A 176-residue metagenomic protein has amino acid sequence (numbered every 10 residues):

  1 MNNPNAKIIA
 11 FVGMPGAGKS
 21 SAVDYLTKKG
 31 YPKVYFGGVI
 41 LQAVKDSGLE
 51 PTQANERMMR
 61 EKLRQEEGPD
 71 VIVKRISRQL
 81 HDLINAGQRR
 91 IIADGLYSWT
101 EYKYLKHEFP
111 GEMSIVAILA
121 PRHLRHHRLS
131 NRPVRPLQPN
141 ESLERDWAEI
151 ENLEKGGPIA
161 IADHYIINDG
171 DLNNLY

Functional and structural regions predicted by a protein language model:
M14, L26: P-loop (Walker A) phosphate-binding loop of NTP-binding proteins
K19: Conserved lysine of the Walker
A22-V23: Post-Walker A alpha-helix
Y31-I92, L96-Y104, R135, N140-E141: ATP-dependent small-molecule kinase phosphotransfer cores that center on conserved nucleotide phosphate-binding segments
K33, I115, H164-I167: Short, well-ordered beta-strand core segments
D70-V71, S130-Y176: Small-molecule kinase domains that catalyze NTP-dependent phosphoryl transfer to phosphate-bearing small molecules
D94-G95, H107-P136: Conserved phosphate-donor/acceptor-positioning beta-strand/loop module used by diverse small-molecule
